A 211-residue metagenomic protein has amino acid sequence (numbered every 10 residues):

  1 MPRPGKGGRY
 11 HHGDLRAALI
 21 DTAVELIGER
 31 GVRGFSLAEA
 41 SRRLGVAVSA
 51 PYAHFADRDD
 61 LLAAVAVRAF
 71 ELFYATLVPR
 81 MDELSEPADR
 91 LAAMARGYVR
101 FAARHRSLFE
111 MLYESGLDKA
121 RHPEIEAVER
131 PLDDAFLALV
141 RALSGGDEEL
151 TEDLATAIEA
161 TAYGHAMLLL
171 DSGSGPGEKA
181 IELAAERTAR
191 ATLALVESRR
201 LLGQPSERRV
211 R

Functional and structural regions predicted by a protein language model:
M1-D14, R200-R211: N-terminal intrinsically disordered/low-complexity leader segments
L15-V24, A40, V65-A69, F73 (+1 more regions): Generic hydrophobic, amphipathic alpha-helix propensity
A18, L26-D60, A64: Helix-turn-helix
A64, V78-L108, L154-I158: Hydrophobic alpha-helical connector segments
V67-L91, P123-P131, F136-A138: Amphipathic alpha-helical linker/stalk segments
R100, R104-A138, M167, D171-K179: Short secondary-structure transition hinges
A120-G145, E152-T156, L183-A194: Amphipathic alpha-helical packing segments from all-alpha helical-bundle domains
A160-G177, A191-G203: Amphipathic C-terminal alpha-helical segment
